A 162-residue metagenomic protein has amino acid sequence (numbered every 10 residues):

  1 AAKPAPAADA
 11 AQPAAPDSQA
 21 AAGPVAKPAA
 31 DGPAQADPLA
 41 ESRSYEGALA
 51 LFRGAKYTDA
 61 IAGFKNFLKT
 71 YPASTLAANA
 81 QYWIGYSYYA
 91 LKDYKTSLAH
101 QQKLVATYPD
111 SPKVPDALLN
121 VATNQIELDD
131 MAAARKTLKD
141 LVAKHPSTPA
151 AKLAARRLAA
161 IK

Functional and structural regions predicted by a protein language model:
A1-G47, L51-F52: Acidic, proline-/serine-/threonine-rich low-complexity intrinsically disordered segments
T70-L76, A106-K113, V142-K152: Short solvent-exposed coil/turn linkers within tandem alpha-helical repeat scaffolds
